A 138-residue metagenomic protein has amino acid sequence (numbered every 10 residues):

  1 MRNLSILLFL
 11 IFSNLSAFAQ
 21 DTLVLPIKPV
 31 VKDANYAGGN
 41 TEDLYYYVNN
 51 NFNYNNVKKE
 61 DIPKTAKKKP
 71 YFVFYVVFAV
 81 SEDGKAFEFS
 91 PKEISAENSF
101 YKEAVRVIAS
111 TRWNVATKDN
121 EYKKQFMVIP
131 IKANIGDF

Functional and structural regions predicted by a protein language model:
R2-L10: Hydrophobic helical h-region of N-terminal Sec-dependent signal peptides in bacterial secretory/periplasmic proteins
S5-I6, A17-F138: Charge-biased low-complexity segments
F12-S16: N-terminal signal peptide c-region/cleavage motif recognized by signal peptidases
